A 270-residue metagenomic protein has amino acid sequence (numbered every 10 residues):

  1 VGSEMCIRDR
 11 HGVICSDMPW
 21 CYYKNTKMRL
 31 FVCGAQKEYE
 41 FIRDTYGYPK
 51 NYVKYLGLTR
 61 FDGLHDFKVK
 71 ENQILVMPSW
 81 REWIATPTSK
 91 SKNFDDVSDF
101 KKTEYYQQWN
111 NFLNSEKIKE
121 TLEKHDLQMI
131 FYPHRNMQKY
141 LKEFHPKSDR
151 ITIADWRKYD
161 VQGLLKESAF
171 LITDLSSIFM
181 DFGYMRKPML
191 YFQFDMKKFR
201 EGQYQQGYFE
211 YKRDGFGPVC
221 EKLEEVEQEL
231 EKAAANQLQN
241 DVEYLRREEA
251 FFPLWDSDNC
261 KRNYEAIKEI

Functional and structural regions predicted by a protein language model:
V1-I7: Short, small-residue-biased leader/transition segments that mark boundaries at the very start of proteins
S16-L30, E116: Membrane-proximal helix-turn-helix segments that form the acceptor-binding/catalytic region of lipid-linked
R29-A35, I130, L171-I172: A short beta-strand/loop micro-motif in the catalytic core of glycosyltransferases that engages the nucleotide-sugar
E40-L58: Helix-loop-beta element that forms the nucleotide-linked donor phosphate-binding surface in glycosyltransferases
P49-K50, E143-S148, L175-F251: Catalytic binding pocket for nucleotide-activated donors in carbohydrate/polymer assembly enzymes
T59-E143, C220, W255: Conserved catalytic-core segment of nucleotide-activated headgroup transferases in glycan assembly
R135-M180: Donor nucleotide-activated moiety binding/catalytic core segment of transferases that use nucleotide-activated donors
D256-I270: C-terminal alpha-helical cap of glycosyltransferases
